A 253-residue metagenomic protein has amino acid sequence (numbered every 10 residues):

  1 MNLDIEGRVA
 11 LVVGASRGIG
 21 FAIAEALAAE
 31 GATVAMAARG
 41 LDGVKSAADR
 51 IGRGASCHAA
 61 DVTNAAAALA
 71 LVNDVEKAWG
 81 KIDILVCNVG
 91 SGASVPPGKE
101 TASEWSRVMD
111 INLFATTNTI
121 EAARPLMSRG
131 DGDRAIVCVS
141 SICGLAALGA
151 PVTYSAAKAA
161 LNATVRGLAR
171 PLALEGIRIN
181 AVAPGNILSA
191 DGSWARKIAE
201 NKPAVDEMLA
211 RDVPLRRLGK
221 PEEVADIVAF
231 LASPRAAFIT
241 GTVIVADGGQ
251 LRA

Functional and structural regions predicted by a protein language model:
V9, S16-R17: Conserved glycine-rich cofactor-binding loop
P96-M109, V205, L209: Substrate-binding pocket helix/loop in short-chain dehydrogenase/reductase
I120, A157, V165: Active-site helix of classical SDR
S141: Residue(s) in the substrate-gating loop at a strand-loop-helix junction that position the organic substrate next
A146, A229, T240-A253: Short C-terminal tail/terminal secondary-structure segment of NAD(P)H-dependent dehydrogenase/reductase domains
A173, R178, I239-G241: Short, small/polar-rich loop/turn modules that mediate ligand/substrate recognition or access, typified
L174, I187-D212: A glycine/serine/threonine-rich, flexible loop-to-helix segment that serves as the NAD(P) cofactor-binding "lid"
